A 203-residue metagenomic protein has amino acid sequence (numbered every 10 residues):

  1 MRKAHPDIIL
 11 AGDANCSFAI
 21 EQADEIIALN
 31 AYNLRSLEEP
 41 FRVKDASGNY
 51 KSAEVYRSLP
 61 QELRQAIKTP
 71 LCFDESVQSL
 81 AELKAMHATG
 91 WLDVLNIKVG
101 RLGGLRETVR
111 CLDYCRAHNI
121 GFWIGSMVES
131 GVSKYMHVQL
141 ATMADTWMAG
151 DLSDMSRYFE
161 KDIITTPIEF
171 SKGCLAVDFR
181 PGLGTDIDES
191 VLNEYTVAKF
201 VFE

Functional and structural regions predicted by a protein language model:
M1-S133, F159-D162: Catalytic core of soluble alpha/beta enzymes
V128-E203: Flexible C-terminal active-site loop/helix
